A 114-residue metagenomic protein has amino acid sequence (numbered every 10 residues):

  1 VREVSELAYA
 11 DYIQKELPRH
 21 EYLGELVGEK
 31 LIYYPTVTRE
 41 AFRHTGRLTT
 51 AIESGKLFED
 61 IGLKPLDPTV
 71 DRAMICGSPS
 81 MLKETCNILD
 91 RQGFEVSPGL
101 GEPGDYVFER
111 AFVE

Functional and structural regions predicted by a protein language model:
S5-E114: Reductase modules of NAD(P)H-dependent flavoproteins
